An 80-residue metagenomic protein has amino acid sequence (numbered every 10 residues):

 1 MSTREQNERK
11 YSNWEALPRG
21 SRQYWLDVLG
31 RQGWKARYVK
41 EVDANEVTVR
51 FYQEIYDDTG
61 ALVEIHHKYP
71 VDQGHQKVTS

Functional and structural regions predicted by a protein language model:
M1-S80: Extended interaction-bearing regions that mediate binding to partners or small molecules
